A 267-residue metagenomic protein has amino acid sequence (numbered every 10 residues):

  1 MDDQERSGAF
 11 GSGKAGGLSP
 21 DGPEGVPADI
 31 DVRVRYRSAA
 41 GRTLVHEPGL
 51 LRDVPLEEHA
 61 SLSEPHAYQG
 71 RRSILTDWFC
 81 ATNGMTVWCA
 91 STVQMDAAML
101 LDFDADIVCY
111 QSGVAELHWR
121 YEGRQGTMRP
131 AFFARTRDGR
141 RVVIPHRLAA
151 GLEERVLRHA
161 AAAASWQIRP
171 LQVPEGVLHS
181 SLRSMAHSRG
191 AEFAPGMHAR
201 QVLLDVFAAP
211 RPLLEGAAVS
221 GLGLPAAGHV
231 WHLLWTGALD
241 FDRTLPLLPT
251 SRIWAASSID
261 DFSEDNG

Functional and structural regions predicted by a protein language model:
M1-G267: Electrostatic, structured charged patches in enzyme active sites and in nucleic-acid/phosphate-binding
